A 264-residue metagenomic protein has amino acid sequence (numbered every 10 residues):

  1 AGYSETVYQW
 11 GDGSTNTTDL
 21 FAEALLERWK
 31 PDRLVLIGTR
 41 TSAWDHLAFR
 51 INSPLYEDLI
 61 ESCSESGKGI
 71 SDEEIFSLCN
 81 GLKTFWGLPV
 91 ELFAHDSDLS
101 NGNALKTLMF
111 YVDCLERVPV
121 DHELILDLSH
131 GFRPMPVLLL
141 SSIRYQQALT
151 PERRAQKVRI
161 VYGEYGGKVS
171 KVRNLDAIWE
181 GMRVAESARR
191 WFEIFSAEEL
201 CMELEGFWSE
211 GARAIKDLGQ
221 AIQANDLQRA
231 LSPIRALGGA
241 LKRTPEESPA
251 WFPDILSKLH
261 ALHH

Functional and structural regions predicted by a protein language model:
A1-E123, L138-H264: Long, low-complexity, Lys/Arg-enriched
E123-V137: A glycine-rich beta-strand to alpha-helix segment that forms a phosphate/ribose-binding loop at ligand/cofactor sites
